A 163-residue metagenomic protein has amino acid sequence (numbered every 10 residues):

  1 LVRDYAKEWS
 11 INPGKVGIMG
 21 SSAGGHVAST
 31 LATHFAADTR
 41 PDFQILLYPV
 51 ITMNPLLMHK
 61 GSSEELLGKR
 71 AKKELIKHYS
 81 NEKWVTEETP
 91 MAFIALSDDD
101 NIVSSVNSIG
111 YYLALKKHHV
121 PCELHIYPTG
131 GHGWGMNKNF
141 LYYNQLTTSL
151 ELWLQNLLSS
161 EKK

Functional and structural regions predicted by a protein language model:
L1-M58, I76-K77: Primarily recognizes the serine-hydrolase "nucleophile elbow" in alpha/beta-hydrolase and SGNH/GDSL folds
G14-K15, R40-F43, T89-A92, H118-E123: Loop/turn elements at helix/coil->beta-strand transitions in domains of secreted/extracellular proteins
S22, V50, D98-D100, P128: Residue-level signal for short, function-critical loop segments
P49-W84, P90: Mobile cap/lid helix-loop segments that gate and shape the active-site cleft of serine hydrolases
E88, F93-L96, D100: Short beta-strand/loop motif that positions the catalytic acidic residue of the alpha/beta-hydrolase fold
N101-G110: Conserved alpha/beta-hydrolase "acid-adjacent" motif
I109-K163: C-terminal catalytic histidine-bearing segment of alpha/beta-hydrolase fold enzymes
